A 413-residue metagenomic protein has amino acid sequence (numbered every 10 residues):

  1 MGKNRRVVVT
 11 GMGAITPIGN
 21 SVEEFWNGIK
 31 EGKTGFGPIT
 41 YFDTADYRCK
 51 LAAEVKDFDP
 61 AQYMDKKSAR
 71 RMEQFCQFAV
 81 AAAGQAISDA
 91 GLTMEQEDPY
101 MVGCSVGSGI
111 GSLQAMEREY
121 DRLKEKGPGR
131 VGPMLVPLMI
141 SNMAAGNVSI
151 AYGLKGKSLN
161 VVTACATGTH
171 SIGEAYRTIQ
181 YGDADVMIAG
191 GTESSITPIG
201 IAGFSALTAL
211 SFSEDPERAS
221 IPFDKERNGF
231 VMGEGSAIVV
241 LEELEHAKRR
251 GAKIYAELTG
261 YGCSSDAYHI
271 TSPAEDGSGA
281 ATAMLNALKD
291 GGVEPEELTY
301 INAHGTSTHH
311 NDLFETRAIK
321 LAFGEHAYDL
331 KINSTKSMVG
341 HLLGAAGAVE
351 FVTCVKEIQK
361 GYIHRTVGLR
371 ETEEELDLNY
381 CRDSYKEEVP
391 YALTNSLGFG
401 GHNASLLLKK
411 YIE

Functional and structural regions predicted by a protein language model:
M1-S68, E245-E257, V352-T366, K409-E413: ACP-dependent fatty acid/polyketide chain-elongation machinery
R6-T10, G37, D215-G291, Y300 (+1 more regions): Condensing-enzyme catalytic core mediating Claisen C-C bond formation in acyl metabolism
V9, F25, K30-T163, T192-I201 (+2 more regions): Conserved beta-ketoacyl condensing-enzyme motif
A45-E54, G111-A115, S194-S220, G262-T282 (+3 more regions): Active-site-adjacent elements of ketosynthase-type condensing enzymes
A79-A90, A144, S171, E242-L244 (+4 more regions): Short, well-ordered amphipathic alpha-helical segments that serve as non-catalytic structural scaffolds within diverse
A79-L92, S141-A145, S149-E193, V231-A252 (+2 more regions): Active-site-proximal alpha-helical scaffold in enzymes
A86-D98, A151, A247-G251, M284-Y300 (+1 more regions): Phosphate/pyrophosphate-binding loops at sites that engage ATP/ADP/AMP, CoA/4′-phosphopantetheine, polyphosphate
E125-G132, H170-G173, R177, E193-R249 (+2 more regions): Glycine-/small-residue-rich "gating" segment that lines the acyl/pantetheine channel and substrate pocket
